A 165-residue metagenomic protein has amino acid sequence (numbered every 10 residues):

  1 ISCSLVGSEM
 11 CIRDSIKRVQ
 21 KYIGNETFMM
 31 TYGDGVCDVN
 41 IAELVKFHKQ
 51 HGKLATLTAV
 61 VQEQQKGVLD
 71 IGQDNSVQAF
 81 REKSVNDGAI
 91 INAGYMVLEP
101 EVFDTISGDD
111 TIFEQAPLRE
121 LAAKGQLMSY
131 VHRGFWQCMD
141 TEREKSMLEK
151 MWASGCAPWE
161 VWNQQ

Functional and structural regions predicted by a protein language model:
I1-G7, C11-I12: Single conserved hydrophobic/aromatic residue that forms the stacking wall/gate of nucleotide- or nucleobase-binding
S4, Y22, L121: Conserved catalytic core of Hanks-type protein kinase domains
S8, Y32-G35: Short acidic donor-binding/metal-coordinating loop in glycosyltransferase active sites
I16-T27: Active-site nucleotide-sugar/metal-binding loop of Leloir-type enzymes
T27-M29, V36, A42-K49, Q62-Q64 (+1 more regions): Catalytic-core segments of class I nucleotidyltransferases/pyrophosphorylases that form NMP-activated intermediates
H51-V61: A short, conserved acidic/glycine-rich loop-to-beta-strand motif that forms the donor nucleotide-sugar/metal
G72: Extended acidic/charged loop-beta regions that coordinate divalent cations and stabilize anionic phosphate/carboxylate
